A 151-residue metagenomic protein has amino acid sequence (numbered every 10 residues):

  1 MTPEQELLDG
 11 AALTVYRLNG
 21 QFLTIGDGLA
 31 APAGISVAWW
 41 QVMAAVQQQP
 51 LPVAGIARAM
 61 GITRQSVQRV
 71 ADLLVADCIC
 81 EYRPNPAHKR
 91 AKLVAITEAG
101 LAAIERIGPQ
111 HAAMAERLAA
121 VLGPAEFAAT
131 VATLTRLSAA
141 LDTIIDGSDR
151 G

Functional and structural regions predicted by a protein language model:
M1-A33, A125: N-terminal leader segment of winged-helix/HTH proteins
M1-P3, A125-G151: C-terminal regulatory/oligomerization modules of transcriptional regulators
L18, F22-I25, L29, M60 (+2 more regions): Alpha-helical linker/hinge and terminal dimerization helices associated with HTH transcriptional regulators
L23, D72-A132: Charged, amphipathic alpha-helical coiled-coil/dimerization segments
T24-S66: N-terminal helix-turn-helix DNA-binding core of bacterial DNA-binding proteins
A44, R69, A132: DNA-binding alpha-helical recognition surfaces that contact promoter or target DNA
A44-Q48, G108, T135: Short, locally clustered residues in the helix-turn-helix/winged-helix DNA-binding domain
